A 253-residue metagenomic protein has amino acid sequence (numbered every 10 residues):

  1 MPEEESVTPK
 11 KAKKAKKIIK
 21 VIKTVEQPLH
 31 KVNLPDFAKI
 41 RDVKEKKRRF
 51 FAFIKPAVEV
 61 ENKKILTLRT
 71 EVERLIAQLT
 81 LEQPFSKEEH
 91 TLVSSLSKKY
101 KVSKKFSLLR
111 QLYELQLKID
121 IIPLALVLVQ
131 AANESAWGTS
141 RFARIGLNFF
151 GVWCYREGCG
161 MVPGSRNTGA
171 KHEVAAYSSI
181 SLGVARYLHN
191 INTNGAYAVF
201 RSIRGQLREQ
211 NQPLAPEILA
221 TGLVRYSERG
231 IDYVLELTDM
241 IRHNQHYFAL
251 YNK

Functional and structural regions predicted by a protein language model:
M1-V129, N133, W137-K253: Catalytic cores of secreted/periplasmic lytic hydrolases that degrade extracellular macromolecules
